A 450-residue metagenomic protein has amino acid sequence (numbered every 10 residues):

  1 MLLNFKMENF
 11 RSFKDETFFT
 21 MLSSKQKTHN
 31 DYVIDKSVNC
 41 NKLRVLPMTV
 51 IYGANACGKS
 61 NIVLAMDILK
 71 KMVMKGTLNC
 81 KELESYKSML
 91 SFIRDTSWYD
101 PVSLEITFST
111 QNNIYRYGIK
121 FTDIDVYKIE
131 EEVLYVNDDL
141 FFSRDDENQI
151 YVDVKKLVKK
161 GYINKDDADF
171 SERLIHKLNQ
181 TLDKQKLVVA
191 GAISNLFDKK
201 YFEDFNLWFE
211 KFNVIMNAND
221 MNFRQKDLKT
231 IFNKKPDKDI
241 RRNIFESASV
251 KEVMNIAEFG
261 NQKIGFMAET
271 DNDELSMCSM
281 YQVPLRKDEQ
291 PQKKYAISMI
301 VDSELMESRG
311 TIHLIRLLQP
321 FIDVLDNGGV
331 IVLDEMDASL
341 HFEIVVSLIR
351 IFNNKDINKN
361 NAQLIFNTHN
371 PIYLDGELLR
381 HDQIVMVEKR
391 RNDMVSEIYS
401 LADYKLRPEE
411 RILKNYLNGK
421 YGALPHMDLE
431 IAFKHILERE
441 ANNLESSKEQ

Functional and structural regions predicted by a protein language model:
M1-M74, D288-L424: Switch/communication elements of ASCE P-loop NTPase nucleotide-binding domains
F5, L104-I106, Y127-Y135, D139 (+2 more regions): Short polybasic amphipathic segments
E8, F223-M306, E430-A432, I436 (+1 more regions): Extended helical coiled-coil dimerization/tether regions that scaffold and oligomerize large DNA-maintenance assemblies
S37, N41-R44, V50, A54 (+1 more regions): Conserved P-loop NTP-binding catalytic core
N61-Y99, R173-K234, N354-L364, H369-Y373 (+1 more regions): An exposure/low-complexity boundary signal
S91-Y151, K155-L157, Y399-Y416: P-loop NTPase motor core
R116-F266: Electropositive, glycine-dotted interaction segments that contact anionic polymers or phosphate-rich ligands
